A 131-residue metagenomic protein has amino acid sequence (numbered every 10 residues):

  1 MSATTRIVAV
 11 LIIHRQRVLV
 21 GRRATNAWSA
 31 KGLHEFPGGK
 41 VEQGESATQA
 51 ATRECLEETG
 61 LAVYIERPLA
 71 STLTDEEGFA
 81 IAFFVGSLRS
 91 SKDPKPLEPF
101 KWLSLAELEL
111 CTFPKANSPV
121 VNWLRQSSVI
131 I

Functional and structural regions predicted by a protein language model:
M1-L19, K40, S71: Conserved N-terminal beta-strand and adjoining loop/helix that marks the start of the Nudix/MutT-like hydrolase domain
R6-V8, Q16, F79-A82, E98: Change "...and in nucleic-acid phosphodiester-cleaving endonucleases..." to "...and in nucleic-acid processing enzymes
R17-E57: Conserved Nudix-box catalytic region and its N-terminal flanking loop in Nudix hydrolases and closely related
E58-I65: Short secondary-structure junctions
V63, A70-K95, K101-A106, N122-L124: Active-site-adjacent beta-strand/loop module that shapes the phosphate/pyrophosphate-binding cleft
L105-P114, S118: C-terminal structural segments of small proteins and small subunits
S118-I131: Charged phosphate-binding loop/patch that engages nucleotide di/tri-phosphates or the phosphate backbone of nucleic
